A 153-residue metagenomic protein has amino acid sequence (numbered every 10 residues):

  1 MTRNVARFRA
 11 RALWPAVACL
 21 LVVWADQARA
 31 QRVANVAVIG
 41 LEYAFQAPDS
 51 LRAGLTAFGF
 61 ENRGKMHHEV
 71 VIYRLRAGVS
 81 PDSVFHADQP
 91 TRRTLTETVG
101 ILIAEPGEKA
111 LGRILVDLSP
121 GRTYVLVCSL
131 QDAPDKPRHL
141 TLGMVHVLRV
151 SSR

Functional and structural regions predicted by a protein language model:
M1-R9: N-terminal secretory signal peptides that target proteins for export/translocation
W14-V23: Bacterial N-terminal signal peptides
W24-A30: Sec/Tat signal peptide C-region and signal peptidase I cleavage site
Q31-V36: Cleaved targeting-peptide boundary
I39-G40, A44, D49-A53, G59 (+2 more regions): Extracellular/periplasmic metallocenter environments
N62-Q89: Contiguous segments within soluble domain cores/interaction surfaces
F85-I101: Solvent-exposed serine/threonine-rich low-complexity stretches and specific carbohydrate-binding patches
